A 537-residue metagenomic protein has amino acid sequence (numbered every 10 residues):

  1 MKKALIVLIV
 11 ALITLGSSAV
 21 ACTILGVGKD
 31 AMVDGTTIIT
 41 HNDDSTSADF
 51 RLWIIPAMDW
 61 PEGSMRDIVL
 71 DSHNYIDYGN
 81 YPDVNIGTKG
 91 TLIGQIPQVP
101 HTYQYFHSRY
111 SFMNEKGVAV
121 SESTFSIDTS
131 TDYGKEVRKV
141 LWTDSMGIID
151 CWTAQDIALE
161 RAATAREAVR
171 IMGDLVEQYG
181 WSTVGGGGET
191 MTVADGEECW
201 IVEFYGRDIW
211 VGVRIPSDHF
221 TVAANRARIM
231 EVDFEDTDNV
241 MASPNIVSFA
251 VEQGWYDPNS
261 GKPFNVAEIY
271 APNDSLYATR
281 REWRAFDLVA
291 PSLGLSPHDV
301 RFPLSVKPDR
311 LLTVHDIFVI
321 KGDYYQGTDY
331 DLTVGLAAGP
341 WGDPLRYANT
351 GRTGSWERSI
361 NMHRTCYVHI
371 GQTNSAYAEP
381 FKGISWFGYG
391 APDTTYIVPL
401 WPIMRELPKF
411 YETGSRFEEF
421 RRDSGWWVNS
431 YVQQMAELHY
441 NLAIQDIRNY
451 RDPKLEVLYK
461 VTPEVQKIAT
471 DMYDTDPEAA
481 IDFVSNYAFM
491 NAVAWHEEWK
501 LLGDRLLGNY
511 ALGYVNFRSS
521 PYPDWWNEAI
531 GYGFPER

Functional and structural regions predicted by a protein language model:
M1-A4: Positively charged n-region of N-terminal signal peptides that target proteins for export
V7-G16: Bacterial N-terminal signal peptides
C22-C151, I171-L312: A contiguous strand-loop segment
Q155-R161: Short, well-ordered beta-strand elements within core beta-sheets of diverse protein domains
R161-V169: Short, charged, surface-exposed loops that flank catalytic or proteolytic processing sites
E282, D287-G354, R358-I360, Y450-I468: Accessory, solvent-exposed terminal regions and/or long lumenal/extracellular loops of proteins
A338-D474: Substrate-recognition/cap regions that form aromatic- and gly/pro-loop-enriched pockets for small-molecule ligands
R448-R537: Histidine-centered catalytic/metal-binding microenvironments
